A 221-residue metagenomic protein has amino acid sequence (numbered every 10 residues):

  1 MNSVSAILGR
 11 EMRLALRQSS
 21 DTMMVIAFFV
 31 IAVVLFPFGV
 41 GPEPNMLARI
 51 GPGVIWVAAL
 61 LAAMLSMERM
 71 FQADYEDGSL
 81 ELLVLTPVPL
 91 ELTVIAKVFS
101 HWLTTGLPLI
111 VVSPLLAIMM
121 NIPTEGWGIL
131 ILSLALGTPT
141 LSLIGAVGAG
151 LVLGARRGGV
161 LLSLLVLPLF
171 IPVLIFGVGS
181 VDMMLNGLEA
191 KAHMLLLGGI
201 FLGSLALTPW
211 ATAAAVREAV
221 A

Functional and structural regions predicted by a protein language model:
M1-V25: Aromatic- and glycine-rich beta-strand/loop motifs that create alpha-glucan
A15, M64-V84: Transmembrane helix boundary and interhelical loop/hinge segments in multi-pass membrane proteins
S19-G41, W56-A59, L165, L169-F176 (+1 more regions): Hydrophobic alpha-helical transmembrane segments of multi-pass membrane transport/permease proteins
G39-I50, P114-A135, V181-L196, A219: Membrane-interfacial helix-loop-helix connectors in multipass membrane proteins
G51-M67: Long, hydrophobic alpha-helical segments
I95-M120, T140, I144, G177-V178: Hydrophobic alpha-helical transmembrane segments that constitute the membrane-spanning cores of multi-pass membrane
G128, S133-L167, R217-A221: A structural motif at transmembrane helix-loop-helix junctions in multipass membrane proteins
L205-A221: Junction motif at the cytosolic side of a transmembrane helix
